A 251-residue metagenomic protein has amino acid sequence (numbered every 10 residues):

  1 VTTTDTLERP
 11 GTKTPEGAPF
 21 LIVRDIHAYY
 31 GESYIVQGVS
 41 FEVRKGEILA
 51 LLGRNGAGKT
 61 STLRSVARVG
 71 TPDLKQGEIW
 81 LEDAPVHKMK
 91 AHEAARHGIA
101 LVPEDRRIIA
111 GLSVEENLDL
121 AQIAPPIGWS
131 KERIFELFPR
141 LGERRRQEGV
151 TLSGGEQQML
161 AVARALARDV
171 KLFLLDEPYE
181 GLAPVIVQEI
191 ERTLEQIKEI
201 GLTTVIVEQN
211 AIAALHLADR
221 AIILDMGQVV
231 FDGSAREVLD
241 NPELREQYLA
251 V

Functional and structural regions predicted by a protein language model:
T2-V251: Glycine-rich phosphate-binding loops of nucleotide-dependent enzymes
